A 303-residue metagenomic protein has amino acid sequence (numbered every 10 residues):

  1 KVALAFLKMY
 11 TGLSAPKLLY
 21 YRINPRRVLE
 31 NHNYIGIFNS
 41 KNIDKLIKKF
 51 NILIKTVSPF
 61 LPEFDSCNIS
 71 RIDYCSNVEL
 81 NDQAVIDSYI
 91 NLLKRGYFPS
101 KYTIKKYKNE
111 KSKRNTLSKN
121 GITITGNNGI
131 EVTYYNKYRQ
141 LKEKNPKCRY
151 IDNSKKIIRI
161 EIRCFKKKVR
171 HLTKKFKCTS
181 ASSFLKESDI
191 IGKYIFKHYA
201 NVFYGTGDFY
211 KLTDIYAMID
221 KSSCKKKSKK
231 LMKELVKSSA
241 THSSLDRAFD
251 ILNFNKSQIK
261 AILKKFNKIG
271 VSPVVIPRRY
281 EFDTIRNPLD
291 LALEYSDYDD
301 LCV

Functional and structural regions predicted by a protein language model:
K1-I251, I269-V303: Structured, helix-rich domain cores that form ligand/interaction pockets
K256-I259: Helix-turn-helix DNA-binding segment
I262-K265, I269: Residues in the recognition helix of alpha-helical DNA-binding motifs
